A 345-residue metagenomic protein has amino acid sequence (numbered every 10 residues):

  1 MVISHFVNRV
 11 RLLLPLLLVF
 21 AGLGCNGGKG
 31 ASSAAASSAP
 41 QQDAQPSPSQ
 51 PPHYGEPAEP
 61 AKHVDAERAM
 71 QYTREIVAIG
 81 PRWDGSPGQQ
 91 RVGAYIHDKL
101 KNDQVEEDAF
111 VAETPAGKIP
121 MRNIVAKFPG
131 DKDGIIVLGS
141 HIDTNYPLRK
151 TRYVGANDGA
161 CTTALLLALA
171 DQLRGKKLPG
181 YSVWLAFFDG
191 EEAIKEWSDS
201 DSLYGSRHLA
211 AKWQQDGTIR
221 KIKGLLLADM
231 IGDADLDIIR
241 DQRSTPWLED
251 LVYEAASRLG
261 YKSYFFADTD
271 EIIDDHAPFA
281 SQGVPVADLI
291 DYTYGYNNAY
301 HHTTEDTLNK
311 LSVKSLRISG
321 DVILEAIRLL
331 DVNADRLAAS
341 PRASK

Functional and structural regions predicted by a protein language model:
V2-L14: Bacterial N-terminal signal peptides that target proteins for export
A21-G24: C-terminal motif of bacterial Sec signal peptides marking the signal peptidase cleavage site
N26-K29: Bacterial signal peptide processing site
P46-G93, Y296-T307: N-terminal capping segment at the start of a domain
P52, P60-H63, A109-E113, G224 (+1 more regions): Active-site-adjacent substrate-binding region of metalloamidase/peptidase-like peptide-processing proteins
E56-H63, V77-P87, F110-P115, R149-A160 (+5 more regions): Second-shell loop/turn segments in exported
Q71-D131: A non-catalytic alpha/beta surface segment that caps or lines the substrate-entry region of metallo-dependent hydrolase
Y153-A255, S263, D268-E271, D275-H276: Acidic/histidine-rich catalytic neighborhood of metal-dependent amide-processing enzymes
